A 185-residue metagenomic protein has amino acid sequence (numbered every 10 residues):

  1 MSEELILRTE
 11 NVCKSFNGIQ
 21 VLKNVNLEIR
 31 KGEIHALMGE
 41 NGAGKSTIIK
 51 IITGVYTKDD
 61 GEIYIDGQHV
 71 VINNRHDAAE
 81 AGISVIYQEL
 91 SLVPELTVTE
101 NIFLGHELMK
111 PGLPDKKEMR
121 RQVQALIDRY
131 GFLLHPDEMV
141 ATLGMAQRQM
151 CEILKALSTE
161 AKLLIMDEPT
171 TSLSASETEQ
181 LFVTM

Functional and structural regions predicted by a protein language model:
S2-M185: Glycine-rich phosphate-binding loops of nucleotide-dependent enzymes
